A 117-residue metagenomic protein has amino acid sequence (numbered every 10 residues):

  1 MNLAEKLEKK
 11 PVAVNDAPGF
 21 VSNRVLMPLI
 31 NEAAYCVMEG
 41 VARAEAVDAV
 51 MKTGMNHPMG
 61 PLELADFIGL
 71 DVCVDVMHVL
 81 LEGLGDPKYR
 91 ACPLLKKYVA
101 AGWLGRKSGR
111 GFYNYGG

Functional and structural regions predicted by a protein language model:
M1-D16, F20, A34-E39, R43-G117: NAD(P)-dependent Rossmann-like dehydrogenase/reductase catalytic/cofactor-binding core
S22-L26: Amphipathic, non-transmembrane alpha-helical scaffold segments
L29-I30: N-terminal alpha-helical segment
